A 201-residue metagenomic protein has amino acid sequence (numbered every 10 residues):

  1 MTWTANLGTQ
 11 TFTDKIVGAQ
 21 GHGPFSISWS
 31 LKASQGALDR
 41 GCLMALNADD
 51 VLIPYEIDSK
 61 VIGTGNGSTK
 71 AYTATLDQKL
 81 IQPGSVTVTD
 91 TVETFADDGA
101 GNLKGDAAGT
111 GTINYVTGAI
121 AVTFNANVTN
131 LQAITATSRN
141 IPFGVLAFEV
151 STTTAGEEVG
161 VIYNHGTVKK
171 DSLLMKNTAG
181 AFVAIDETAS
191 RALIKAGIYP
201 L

Functional and structural regions predicted by a protein language model:
M1-S59, T73, T91, A121-T123 (+2 more regions): Surface-exposed, low-hydrophobicity beta-strand/loop segments enriched in small/polar/acidic residues
Y55-T110, Y115-N140: Extended beta-strand solenoid/passenger and fiber regions
